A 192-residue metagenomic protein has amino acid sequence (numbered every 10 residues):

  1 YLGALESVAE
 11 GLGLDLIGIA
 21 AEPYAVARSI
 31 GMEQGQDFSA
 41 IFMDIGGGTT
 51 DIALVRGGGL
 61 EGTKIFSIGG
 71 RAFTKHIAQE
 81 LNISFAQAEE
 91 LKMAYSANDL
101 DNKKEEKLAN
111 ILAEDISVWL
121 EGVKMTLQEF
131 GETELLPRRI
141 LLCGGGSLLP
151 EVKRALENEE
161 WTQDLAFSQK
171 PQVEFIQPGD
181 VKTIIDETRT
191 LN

Functional and structural regions predicted by a protein language model:
Y1-I41, E61, Y95-N102, L108-A113 (+1 more regions): Nucleotide/phosphate-binding catalytic cleft detector across ATP-hydrolyzing and phosphate-transferring enzymes
E10, G35, G57, L156-T162: Short, solvent-exposed amphipathic alpha-helical segments in soluble enzyme and RNA/protein-processing domains
G31-G62, I77: Gly/Thr-rich phosphate-binding beta-strand-loop-beta motif of the actin/hexokinase/Hsp70
L60-I83, Y95: Short glycine-rich, Thr/Ser-proximal phosphate-binding strand/loop in the N-terminal lobe of ATP-dependent enzymes
A88-L91: Small-residue helix-packing motif on alpha-helices
L120-R139: Phosphate/pyrophosphate-binding loops at sites that engage ATP/ADP/AMP, CoA/4′-phosphopantetheine, polyphosphate
L135-L165, P171-G179: Glycine-rich phosphate-binding loops at beta-strand->alpha-helix junctions
T183-N192: Acidic, glycine/GT-rich loop-and beta-edge segments that sit at the periphery of enzyme/chaperone cores
